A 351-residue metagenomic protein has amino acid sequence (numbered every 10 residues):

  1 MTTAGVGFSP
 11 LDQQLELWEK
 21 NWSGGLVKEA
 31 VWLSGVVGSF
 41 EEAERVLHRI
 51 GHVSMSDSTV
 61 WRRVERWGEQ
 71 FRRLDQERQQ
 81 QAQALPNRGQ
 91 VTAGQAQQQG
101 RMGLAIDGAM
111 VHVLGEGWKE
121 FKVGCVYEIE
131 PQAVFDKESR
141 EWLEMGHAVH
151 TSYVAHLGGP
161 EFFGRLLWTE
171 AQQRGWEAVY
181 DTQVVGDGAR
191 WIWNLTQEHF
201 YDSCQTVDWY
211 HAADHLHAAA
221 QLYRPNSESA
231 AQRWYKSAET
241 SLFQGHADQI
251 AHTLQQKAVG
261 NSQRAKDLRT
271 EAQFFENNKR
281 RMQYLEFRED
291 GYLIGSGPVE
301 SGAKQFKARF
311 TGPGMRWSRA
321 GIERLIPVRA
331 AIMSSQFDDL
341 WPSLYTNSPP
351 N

Functional and structural regions predicted by a protein language model:
T3-N351: Catalytic center-proximal scaffold of phosphoryl-transfer enzymes
